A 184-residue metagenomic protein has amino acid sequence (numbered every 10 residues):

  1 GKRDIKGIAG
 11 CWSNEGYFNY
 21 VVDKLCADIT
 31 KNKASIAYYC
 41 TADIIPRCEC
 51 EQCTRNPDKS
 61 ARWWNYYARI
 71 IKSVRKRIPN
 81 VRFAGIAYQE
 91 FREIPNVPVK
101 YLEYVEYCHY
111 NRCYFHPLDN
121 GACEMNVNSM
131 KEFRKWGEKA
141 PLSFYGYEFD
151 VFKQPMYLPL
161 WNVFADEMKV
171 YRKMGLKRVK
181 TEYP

Functional and structural regions predicted by a protein language model:
G1-P184: Catalytic-core regions of glycoside hydrolase
